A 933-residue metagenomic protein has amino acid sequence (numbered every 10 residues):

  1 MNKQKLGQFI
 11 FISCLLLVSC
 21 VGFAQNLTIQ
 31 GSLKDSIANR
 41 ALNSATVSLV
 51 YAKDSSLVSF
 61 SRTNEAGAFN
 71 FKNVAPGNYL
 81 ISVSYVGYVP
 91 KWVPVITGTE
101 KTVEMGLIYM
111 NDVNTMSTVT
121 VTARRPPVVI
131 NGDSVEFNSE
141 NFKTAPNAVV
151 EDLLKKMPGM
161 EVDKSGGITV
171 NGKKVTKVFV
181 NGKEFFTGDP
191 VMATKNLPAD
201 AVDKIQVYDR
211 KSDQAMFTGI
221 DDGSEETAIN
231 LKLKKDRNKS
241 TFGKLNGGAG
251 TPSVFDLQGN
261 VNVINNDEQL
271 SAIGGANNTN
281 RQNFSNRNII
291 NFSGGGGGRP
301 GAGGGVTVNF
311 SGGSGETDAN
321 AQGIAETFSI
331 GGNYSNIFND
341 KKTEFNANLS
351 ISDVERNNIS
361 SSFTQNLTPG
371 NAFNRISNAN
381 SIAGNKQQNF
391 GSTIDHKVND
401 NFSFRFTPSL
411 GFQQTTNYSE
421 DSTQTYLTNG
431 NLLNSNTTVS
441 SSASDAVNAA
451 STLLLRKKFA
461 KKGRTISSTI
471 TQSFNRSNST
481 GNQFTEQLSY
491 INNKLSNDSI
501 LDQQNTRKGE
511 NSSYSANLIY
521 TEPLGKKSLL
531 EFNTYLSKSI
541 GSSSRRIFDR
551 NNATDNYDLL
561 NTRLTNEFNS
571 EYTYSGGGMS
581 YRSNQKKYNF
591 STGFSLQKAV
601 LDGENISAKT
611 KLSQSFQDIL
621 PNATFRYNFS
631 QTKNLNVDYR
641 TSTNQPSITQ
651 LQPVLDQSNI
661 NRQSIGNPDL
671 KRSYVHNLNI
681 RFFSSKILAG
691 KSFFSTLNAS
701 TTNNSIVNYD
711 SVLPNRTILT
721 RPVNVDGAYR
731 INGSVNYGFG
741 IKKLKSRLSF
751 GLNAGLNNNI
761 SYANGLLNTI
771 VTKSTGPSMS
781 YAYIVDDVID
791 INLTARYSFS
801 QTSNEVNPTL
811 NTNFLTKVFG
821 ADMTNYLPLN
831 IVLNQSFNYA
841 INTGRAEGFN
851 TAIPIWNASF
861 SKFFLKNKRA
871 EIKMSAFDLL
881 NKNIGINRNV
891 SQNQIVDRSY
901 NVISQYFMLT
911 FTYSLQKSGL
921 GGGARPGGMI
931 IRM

Functional and structural regions predicted by a protein language model:
Q25, A66-A68, V89, I96 (+16 more regions): Membrane-proximal, glycine/serine-rich, low-complexity loop/turn segments characteristic of large bacterial
I37-Y51, I130: Short, ordered, surface-exposed loop/turn motifs in non-cytosolic proteins
Y51-S56, N78-P94: A short, solvent-exposed loop/turn motif at the edges and junctions of modular extracellular/periplasmic domains
A52-A68: Short, acidic Ser/Thr/Gly-rich low-complexity loop/linker segments typical of extracellular and cell-surface proteins
G223-L245, V354-N380, G384-K397, N401-T428 (+9 more regions): Surface-exposed extracellular loop regions of Gram-negative outer-membrane beta-barrel proteins
A249-T251, Q322-I324, I382-G384, S441-D445 (+10 more regions): Replace "Gram-negative outer membrane beta-barrel proteins" with "bacterial and organellar outer membrane beta-barrel
N378, S513-S515, L559-N566, I665 (+2 more regions): Outer membrane beta-barrel strand-and-loop segments of large Gram-negative receptors, especially TonB-dependent
S778-R796, N811-M933: Conserved C-terminal beta-signal and adjacent last beta-strands/turns of outer-membrane beta-barrel proteins
